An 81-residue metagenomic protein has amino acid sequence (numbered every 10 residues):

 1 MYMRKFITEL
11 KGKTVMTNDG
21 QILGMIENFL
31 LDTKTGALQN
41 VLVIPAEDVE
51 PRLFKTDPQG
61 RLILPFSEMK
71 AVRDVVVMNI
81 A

Functional and structural regions predicted by a protein language model:
M1-A81: Peripheral interaction segments used for macromolecular assembly
